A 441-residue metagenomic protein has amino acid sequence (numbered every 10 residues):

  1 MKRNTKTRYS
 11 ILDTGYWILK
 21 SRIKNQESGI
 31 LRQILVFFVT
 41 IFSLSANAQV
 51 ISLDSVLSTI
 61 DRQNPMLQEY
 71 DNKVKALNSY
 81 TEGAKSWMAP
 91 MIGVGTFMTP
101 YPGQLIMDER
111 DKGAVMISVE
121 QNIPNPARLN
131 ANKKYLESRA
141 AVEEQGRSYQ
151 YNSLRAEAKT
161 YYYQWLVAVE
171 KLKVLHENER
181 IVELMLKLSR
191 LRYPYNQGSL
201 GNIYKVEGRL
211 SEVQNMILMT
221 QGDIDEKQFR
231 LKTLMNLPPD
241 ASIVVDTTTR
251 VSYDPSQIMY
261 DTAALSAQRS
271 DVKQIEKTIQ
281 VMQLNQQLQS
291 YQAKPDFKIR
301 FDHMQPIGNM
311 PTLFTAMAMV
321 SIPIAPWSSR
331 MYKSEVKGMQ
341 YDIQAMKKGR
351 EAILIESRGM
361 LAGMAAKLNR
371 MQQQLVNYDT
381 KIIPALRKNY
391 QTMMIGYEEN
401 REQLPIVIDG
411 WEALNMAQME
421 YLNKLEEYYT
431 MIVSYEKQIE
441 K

Functional and structural regions predicted by a protein language model:
R3, S153-Q268, M364-M371, L414: Periplasmic alpha-helical coiled-coil/stalk elements that build and connect Gram-negative outer-membrane
K6-R32: Arg/Gly-rich low-complexity intrinsically disordered repeat tracts
Q33-S43: Bacterial N-terminal signal peptides
A48-M91, N122-I123, A131, Q197-S199 (+2 more regions): Bacterial Sec-pathway N-terminal export signals of envelope proteins
S58-Q68, A76-P90, I117-K134, Q145-N152 (+4 more regions): A glycine-/polar-enriched beta->alpha junction
E69-A84, Q150, L154-L175, L191 (+5 more regions): Amphipathic alpha-helical coiled-coil segments
G93-N125, N132, V245-P255, K298-K337: Small/polar, glycine/serine/threonine/aspartate-rich low-complexity segments that form flexible
K133, E137, L200-R209, L404-E412: Short, charged, amphipathic alpha-helical segments
